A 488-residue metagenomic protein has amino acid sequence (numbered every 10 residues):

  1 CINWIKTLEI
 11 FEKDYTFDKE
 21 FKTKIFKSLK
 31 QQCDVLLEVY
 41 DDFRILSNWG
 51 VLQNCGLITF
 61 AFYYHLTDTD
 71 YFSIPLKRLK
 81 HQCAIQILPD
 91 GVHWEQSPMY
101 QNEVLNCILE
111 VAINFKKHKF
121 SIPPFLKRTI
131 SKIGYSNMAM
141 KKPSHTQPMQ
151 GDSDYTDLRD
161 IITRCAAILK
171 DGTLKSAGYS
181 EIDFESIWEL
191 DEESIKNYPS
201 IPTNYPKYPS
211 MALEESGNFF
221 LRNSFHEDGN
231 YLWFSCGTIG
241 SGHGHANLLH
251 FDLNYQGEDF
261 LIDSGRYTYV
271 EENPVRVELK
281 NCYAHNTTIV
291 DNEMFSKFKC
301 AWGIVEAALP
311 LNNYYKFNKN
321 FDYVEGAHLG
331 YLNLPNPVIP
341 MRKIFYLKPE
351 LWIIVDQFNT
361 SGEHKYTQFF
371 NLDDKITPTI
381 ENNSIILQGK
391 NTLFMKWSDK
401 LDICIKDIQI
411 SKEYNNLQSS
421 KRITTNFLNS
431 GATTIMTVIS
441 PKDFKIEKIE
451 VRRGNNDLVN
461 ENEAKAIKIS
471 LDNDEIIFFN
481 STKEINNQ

Functional and structural regions predicted by a protein language model:
C1-S131, K141: Aromatic-lined, polymer-binding surfaces characteristic of secreted/periplasmic polysaccharide-degrading enzymes
V35, N102, S131-S144, E381 (+1 more regions): Short, conserved secondary-structure transition motifs
S47, D154, D160, D171-E181 (+2 more regions): CBM-like, beta-strand-rich accessory domains located in the C-terminal region of large, secreted polysaccharide-active
I58, M99-L261, N429-S430, T434 (+4 more regions): Carbohydrate-active enzyme catalytic cores, enriched for enzymes that act on polyanionic acidic polysaccharides
L66-D70, H81, K117, S121 (+3 more regions): Secondary-structure boundary elements
R222-N223, S235-T238, S264, N292 (+2 more regions): Pocket-edge structural micro-motifs
G229-L232, G242-G244, L261-D263, V270-E272 (+2 more regions): Short helix/loop capping segments that flank catalytic or ligand/cofactor-binding pockets
I239, L248, I262-K280: Extended active-site and interfacial segments that coordinate phosphate-rich ligands in large catalytic machineries
